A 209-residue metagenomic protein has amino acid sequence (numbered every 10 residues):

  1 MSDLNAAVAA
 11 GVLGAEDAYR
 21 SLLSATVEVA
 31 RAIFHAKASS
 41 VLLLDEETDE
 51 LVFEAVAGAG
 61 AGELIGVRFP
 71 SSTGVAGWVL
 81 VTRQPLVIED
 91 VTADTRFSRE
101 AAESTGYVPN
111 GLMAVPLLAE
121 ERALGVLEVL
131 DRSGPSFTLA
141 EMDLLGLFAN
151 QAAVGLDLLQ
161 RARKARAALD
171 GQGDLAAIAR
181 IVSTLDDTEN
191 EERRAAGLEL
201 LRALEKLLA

Functional and structural regions predicted by a protein language model:
V8-A9, A18-K37, V41, L200: Amphipathic alpha-helical coiled-coil segments that mediate homodimerization and allosteric signal transmission
V29, S40-L64: GAF sensory/regulatory domain recognition with acknowledged cross-activation on helical regulatory dimers
G60-E63, E89-G111, D131: Signal-transducing coupling segments at domain and membrane junctions
G62-L86: Acidic/proline- and glycine-rich, intrinsically disordered low-complexity segments that serve as regulatory linkers
N110-L118: A short, aliphatic-rich beta-strand micro-motif
L130-L147: Regulatory loop-to-helix N-cap segments in sensory/regulatory domains that couple ligand/signal detection
G146-V154: Allosteric cytosolic regulatory segments
Q160-A209: Signal-transducing coiled-coil/dimerization helices and immediately adjacent hinge/linker segments that couple sensory
